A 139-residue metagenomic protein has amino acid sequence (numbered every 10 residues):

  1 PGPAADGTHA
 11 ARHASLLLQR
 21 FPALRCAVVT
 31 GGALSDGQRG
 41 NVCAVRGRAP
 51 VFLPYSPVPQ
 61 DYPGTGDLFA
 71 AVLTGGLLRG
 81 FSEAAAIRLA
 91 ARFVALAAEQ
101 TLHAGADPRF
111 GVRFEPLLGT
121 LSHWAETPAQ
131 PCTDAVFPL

Functional and structural regions predicted by a protein language model:
P1-P50: Conserved phosphate/ATP/ADP-binding segment of small-molecule kinases
P1-R12, L77-L89: Short, charged, surface-exposed loops that flank catalytic or proteolytic processing sites
L17-F21, A44, G76-G80, L89-A104: Change "in soluble alpha/beta enzymes" to "in soluble alpha/beta proteins
G31-G32, G64-G66, G80, G105-R113: Glycine-centered flexibility sites
G31-S35, S56-P59, A91-A95: Glycine-rich beta-alpha junction loops
P50-G64: Short pre-catalytic strand/loop immediately N-terminal to key active-site residues, enriched for Gly-Thr
Q60-E83, I87: Short, small-residue alpha-helix embedded
A84-L139: Charged C-terminal helix
